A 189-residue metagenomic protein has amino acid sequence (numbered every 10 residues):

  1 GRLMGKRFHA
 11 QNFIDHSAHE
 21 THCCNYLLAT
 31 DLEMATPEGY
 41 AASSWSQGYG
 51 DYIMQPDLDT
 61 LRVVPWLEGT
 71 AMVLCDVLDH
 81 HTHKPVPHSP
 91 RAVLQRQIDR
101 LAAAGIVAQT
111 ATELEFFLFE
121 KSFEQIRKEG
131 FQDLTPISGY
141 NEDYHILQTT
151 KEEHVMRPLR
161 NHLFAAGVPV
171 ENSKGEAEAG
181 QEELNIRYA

Functional and structural regions predicted by a protein language model:
R2-G175: ATP/Mg2+-dependent ligation/transfer catalytic cores
N172-N185: Active-site-proximal, well-structured secondary-structure segments within enzyme catalytic domains
Y188-A189: Active-site neighborhood of thiol-dependent amide/isopeptide-bond enzymes
